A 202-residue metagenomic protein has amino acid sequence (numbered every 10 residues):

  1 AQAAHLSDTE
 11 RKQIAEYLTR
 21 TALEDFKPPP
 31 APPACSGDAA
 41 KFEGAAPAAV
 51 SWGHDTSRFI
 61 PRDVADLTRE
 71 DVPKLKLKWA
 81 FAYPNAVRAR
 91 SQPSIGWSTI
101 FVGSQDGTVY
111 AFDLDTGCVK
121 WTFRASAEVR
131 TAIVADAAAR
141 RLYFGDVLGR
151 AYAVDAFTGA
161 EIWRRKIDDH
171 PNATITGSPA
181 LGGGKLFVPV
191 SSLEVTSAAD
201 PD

Functional and structural regions predicted by a protein language model:
Q2-K12: Electron-transfer interface patches adjacent to heme c in soluble/periplasmic c-type cytochromes and di-/multiheme
E10-D202: Noncatalytic, solvent-exposed loop/strand surfaces of beta-propeller-type extracellular/periplasmic domains
